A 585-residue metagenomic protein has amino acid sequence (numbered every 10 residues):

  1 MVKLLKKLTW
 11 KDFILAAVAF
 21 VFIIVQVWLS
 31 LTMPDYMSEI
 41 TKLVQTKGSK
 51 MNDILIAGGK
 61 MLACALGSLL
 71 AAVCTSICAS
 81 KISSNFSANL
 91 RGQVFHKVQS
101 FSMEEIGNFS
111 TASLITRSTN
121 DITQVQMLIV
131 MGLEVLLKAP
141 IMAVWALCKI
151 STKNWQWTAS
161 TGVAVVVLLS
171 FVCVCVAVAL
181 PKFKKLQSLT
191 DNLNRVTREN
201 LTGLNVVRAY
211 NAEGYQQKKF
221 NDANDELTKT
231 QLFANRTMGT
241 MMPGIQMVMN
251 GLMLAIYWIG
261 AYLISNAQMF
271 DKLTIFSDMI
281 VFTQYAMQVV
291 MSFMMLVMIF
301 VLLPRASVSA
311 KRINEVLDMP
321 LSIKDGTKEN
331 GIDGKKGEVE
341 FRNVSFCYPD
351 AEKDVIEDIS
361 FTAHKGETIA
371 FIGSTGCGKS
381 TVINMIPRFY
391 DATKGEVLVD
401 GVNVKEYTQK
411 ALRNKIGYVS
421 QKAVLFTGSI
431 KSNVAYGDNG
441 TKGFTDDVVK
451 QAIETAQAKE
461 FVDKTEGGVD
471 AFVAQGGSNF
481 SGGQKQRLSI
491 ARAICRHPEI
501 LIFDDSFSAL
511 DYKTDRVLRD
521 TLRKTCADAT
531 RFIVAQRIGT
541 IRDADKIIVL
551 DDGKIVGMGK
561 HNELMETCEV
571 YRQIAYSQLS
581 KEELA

Functional and structural regions predicted by a protein language model:
M1-K11, L114: A short amphipathic helical element positioned immediately N-terminal to and/or at the very start of a transmembrane
W10-C74, C78, S151-Q156, Y262-F276: Transmembrane helix-loop-helix hairpins at lipid-water interfaces of multipass membrane proteins, especially the type-1
K11, S100-E104, N120-I129, L133 (+9 more regions): An intracellular "coupling" helix at the cytosolic face of ABC transporter transmembrane type-1 domains
I14-Y36, A57, M61, S76-S80 (+3 more regions): Alpha-helical segments in transporter systems
V21-F22, L29-S38, K42, L55 (+12 more regions): Juxtamembrane helix-loop junctions of ABC transporter transmembrane domains
G48-K50, G59, W145, K149-V166 (+3 more regions): Helix-loop-helix
I332-A585: ABC-type nucleotide-binding domain
